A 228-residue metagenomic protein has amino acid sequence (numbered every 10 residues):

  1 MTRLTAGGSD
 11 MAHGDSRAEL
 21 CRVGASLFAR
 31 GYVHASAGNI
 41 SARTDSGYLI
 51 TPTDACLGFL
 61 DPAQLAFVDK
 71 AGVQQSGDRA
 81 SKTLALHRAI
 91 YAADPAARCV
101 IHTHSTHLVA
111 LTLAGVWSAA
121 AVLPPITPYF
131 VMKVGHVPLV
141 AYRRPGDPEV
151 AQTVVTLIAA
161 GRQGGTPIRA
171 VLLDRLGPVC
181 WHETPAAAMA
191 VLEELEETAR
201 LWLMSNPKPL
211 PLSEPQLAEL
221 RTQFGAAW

Functional and structural regions predicted by a protein language model:
T2-W228: Glycine-rich flexible loops
